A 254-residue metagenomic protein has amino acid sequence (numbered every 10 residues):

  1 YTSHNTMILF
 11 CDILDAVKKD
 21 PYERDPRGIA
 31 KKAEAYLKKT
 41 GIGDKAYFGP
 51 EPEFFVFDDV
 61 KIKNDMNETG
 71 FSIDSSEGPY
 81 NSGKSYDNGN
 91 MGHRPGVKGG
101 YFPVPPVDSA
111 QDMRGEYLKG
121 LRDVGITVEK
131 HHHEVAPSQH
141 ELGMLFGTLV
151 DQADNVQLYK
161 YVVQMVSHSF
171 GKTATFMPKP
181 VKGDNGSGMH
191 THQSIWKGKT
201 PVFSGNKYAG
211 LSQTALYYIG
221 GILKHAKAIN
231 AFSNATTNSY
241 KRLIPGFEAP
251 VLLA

Functional and structural regions predicted by a protein language model:
Y1-A254: Glycine-rich, acidic/polar active-site loops that bind/position phosphate-bearing ligands
